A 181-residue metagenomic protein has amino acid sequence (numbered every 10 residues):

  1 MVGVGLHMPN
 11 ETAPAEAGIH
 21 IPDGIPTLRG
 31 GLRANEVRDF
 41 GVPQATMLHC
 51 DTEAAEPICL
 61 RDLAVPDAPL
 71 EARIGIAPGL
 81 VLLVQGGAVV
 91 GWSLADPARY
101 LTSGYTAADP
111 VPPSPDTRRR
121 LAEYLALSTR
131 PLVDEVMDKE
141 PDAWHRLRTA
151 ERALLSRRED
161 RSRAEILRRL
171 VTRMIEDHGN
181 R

Functional and structural regions predicted by a protein language model:
M1-V2, L82: Amphipathic N-proximal alpha-helical interface segments
V2, V90-G91: Generic structural signal for well-ordered beta-strand positions
G3-L60, S103-R181: Intrinsic disorder/low-complexity detector
P9, L63-V65, P97: Generic structural motif
M47-G79: Structured beta-strand/loop patches that form or line metal/cofactor-binding pockets in enzymes
D67-P69, G75-V84, R99, T106-P115: Conserved mixed alpha/beta catalytic, RNA-binding, or beta-rich assembly cores of soluble enzyme, regulatory
L94: Charged catalytic and DNA/RNA-contacting regions of genome-maintenance and nucleic-acid-processing enzymes
